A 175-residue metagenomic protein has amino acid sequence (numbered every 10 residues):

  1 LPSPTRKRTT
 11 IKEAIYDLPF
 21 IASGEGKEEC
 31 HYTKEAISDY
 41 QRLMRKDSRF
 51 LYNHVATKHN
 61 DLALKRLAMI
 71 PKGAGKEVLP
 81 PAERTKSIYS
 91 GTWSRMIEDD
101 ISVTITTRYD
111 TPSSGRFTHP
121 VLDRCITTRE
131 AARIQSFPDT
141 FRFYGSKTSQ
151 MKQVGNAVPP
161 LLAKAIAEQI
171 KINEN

Functional and structural regions predicted by a protein language model:
L1-Y32: Flexible, glycine-/basic-rich loop-and-beta segments that form/coincide with the SAM-dependent methyltransferase
F20, H31-N175: C-terminal target-recognition/interaction regions appended to catalytic cores
